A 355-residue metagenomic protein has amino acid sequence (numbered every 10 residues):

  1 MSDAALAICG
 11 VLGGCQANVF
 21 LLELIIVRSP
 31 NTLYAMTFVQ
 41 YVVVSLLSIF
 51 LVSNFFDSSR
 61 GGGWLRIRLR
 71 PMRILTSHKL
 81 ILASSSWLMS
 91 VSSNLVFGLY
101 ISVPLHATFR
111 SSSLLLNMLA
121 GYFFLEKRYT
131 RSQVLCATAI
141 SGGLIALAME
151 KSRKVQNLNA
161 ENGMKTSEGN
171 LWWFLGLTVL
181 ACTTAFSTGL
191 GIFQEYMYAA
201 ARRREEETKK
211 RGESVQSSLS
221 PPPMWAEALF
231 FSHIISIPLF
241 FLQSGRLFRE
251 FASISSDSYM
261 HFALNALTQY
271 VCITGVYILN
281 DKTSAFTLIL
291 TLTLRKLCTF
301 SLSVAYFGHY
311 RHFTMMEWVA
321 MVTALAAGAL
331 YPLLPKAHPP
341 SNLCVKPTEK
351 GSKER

Functional and structural regions predicted by a protein language model:
M1-R355: Polytopic endomembrane small-metabolite transporters, centered on the Drug/Metabolite Transporter
